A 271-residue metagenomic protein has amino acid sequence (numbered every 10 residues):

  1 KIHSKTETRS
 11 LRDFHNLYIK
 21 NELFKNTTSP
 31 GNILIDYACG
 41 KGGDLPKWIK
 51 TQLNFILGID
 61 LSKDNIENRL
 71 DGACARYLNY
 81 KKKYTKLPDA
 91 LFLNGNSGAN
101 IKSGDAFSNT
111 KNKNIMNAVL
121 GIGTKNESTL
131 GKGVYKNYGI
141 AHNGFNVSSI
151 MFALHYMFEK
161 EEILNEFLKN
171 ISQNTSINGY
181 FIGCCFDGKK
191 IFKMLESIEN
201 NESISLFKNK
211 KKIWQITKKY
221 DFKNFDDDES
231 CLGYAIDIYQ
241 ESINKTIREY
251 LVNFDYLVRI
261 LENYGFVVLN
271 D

Functional and structural regions predicted by a protein language model:
K1-S29: Class I SAM-dependent methyltransferase Rossmann-like catalytic core, especially the SAM/SAH-binding loop
G31-G40, L57: Conserved class I S-adenosyl-L-methionine
K41-L53: Conserved SAM-binding loop of SAM-dependent methyltransferases across substrates and taxa, primarily the Class I
S62: Conserved SAM/SAH-binding beta-strand->alpha-helix loop
A75-V134: S-adenosyl-L-methionine
N114-K125, G133-E162: A short SAM/SAH-binding and catalytic strip from SAM-dependent methyltransferases
E162-I177: A short glycine-rich, Lys/Arg-flanked "PGG" loop and its adjoining helix->strand segment in the class I
I182-L269: SAM-dependent methyltransferase
